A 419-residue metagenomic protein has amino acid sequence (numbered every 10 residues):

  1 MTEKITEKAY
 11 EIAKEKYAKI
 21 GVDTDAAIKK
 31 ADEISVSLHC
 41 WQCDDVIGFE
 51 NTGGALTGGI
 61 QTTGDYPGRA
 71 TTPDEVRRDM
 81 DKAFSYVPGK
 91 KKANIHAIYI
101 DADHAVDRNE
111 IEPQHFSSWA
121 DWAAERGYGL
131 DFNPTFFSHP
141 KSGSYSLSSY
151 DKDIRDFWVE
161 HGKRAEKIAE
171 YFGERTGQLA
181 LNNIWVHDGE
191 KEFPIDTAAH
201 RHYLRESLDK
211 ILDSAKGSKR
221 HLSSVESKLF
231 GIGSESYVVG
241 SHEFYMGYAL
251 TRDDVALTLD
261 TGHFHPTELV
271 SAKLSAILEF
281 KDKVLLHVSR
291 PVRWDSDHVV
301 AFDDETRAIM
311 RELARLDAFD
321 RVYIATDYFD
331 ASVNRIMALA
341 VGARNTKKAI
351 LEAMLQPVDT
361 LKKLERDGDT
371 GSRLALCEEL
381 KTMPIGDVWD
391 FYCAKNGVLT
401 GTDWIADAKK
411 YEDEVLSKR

Functional and structural regions predicted by a protein language model:
M1-Y150, F157, E166-I168, Q178 (+5 more regions): Alpha/beta catalytic barrel-like cores
S35, L181, T258: Beta-strand-rich binding-surface signature of beta-sandwich/beta-barrel folds used to engage anionic ligands
H96-I98, W185-G189, E226-K228, F329: Short loop/turn motifs enriched for small/polar and acidic residues
A123, G162-A165, A169, G173 (+2 more regions): Hydrophobic pocket-lining residues that define ligand/cofactor binding sites across diverse proteins
S148-R155, F193-T197: Active-site oxyanion-binding pockets that recognize sulfate/phosphate
K167-I195, H221-L222: Active-site groove signature of glycoside hydrolases
F193-E305: Acidic/histidine-rich catalytic cores of soluble enzymes
